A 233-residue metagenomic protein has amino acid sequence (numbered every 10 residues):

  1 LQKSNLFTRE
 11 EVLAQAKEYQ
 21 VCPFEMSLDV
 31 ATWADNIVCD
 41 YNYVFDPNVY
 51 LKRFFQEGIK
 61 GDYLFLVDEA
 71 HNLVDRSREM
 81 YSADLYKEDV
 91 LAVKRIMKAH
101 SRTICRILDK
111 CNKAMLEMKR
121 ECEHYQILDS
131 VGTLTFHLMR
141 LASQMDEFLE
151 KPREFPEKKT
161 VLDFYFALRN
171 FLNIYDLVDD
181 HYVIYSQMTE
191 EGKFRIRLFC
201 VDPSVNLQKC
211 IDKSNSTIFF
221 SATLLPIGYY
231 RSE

Functional and structural regions predicted by a protein language model:
L1-Y19, V30-D35, N48-F65, E69-E233: Conserved coupling segment at the C-terminus of the helicase ATP-binding
C22: Short cysteine clusters
M26: Short acidic active-site motifs
N42-Y43, H71: Catalytic acidic motif of RecA-like/P-loop NTPases
